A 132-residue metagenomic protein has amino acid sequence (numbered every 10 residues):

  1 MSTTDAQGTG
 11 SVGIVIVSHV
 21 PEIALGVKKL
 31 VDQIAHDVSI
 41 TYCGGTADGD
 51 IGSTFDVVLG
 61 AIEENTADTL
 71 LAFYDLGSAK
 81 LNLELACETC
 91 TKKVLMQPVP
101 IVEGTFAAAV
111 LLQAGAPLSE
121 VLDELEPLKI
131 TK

Functional and structural regions predicted by a protein language model:
M1-K132: N-terminal loops that bind phosphate or other acidic moieties and the adjacent beta-alpha structural core
